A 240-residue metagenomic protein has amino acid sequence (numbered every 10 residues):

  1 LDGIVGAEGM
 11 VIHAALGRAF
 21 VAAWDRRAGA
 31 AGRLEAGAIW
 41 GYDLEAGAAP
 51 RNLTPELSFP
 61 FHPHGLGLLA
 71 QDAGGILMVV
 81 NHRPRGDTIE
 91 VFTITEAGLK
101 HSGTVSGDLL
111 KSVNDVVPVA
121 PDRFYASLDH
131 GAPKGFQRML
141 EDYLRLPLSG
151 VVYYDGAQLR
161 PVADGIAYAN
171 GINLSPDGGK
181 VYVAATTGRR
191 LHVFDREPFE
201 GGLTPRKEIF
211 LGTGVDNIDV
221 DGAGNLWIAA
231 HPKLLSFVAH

Functional and structural regions predicted by a protein language model:
L1-G3, L53-F59, T104-L109, P161-A167 (+1 more regions): Surface loop/turn motifs at the tips and blade-to-blade linkers of beta-strand repeat domains
L1-G37: Beta-strand-rich domains and repeat architectures in extracellular enzymes and scaffolds, especially beta-propellers
G6, E35, H62, R85 (+5 more regions): Beta-rich catalytic cores
E8, R26, G32-V80: Blade-loop segments of beta-propeller domains
H13-L16, L69-G74, P118-P121, P176-G178 (+1 more regions): Residue-level detector of Asp-centered blade-edge/turn motifs that repeat once per structural unit in beta-propeller
V21-A36, V80-N81, A126-L146, A229-H240: Short, conserved, GDST-rich strand-edge loop motifs in beta-rich repeat architectures
L57-G65, L69-A70, G74-R138: Asp-box/WD-like beta-propeller blade repeats and closely related beta-sheet repeat scaffolds
G212-H240: Loop/turn-rich, solvent-exposed surfaces of beta-rich toroidal or solenoidal domains
